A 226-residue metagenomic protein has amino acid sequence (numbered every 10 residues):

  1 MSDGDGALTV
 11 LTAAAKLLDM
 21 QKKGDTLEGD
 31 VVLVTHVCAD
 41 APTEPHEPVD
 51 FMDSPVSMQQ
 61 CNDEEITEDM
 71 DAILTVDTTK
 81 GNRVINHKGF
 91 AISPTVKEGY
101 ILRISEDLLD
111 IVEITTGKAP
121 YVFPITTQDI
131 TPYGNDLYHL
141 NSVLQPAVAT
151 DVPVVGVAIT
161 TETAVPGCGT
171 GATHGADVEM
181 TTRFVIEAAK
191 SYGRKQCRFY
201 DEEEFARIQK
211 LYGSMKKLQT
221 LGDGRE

Functional and structural regions predicted by a protein language model:
M1-V37: Alpha-helical metal-binding/catalytic segments enriched in His/Glu/Asp
S2, K23-L27, E64-E68, P146-D151: Solvent-exposed alpha-helices and their adjacent loops that cap or buttress functional pockets in soluble metabolic
S2-D5, D71, D77, D177: Acidic side chains
L8, D30-V34, D71-L74, P120-F123 (+1 more regions): Structural motif
T35-P42, K80: Acidic, glycine-rich active-site loops and adjacent beta-strand->loop/helix elements that engage anionic groups
V49-L74: A glycine-rich helix N-cap at a beta->alpha junction
T78-R225: Active-site-adjacent substrate-binding region of metalloamidase/peptidase-like peptide-processing proteins
